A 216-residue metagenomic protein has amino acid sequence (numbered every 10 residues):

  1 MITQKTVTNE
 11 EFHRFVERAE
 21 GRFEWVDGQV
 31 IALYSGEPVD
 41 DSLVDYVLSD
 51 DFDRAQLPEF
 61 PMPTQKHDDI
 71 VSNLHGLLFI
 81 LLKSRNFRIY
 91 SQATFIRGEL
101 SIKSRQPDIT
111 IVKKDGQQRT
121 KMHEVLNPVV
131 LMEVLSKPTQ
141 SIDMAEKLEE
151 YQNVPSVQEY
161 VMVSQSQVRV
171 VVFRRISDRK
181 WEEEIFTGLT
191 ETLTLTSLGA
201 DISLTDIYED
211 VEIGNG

Functional and structural regions predicted by a protein language model:
M1-G216: Gly/Pro/Ser/Thr-rich low-complexity, intrinsically disordered segments predominantly at protein N-termini
